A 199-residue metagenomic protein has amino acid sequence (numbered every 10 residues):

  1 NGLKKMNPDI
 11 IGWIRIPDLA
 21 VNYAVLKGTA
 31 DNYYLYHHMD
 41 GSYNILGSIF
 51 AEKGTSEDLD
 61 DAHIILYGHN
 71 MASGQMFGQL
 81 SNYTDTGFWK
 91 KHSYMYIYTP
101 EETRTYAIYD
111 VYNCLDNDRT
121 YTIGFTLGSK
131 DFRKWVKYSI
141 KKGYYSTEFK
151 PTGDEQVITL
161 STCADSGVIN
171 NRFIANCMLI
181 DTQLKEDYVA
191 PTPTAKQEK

Functional and structural regions predicted by a protein language model:
N1-K199: Solvent-exposed, non-transmembrane regions of membrane-associated and secreted proteins
